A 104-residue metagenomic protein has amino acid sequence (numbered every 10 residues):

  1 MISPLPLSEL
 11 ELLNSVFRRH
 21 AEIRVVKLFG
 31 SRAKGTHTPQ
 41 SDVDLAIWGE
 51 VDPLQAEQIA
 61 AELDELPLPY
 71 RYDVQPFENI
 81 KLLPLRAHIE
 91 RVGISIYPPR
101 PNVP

Functional and structural regions predicted by a protein language model:
M1-V25, K34-P39, W48-P104: Catalytic core of pol beta-like nucleotidyltransferases
